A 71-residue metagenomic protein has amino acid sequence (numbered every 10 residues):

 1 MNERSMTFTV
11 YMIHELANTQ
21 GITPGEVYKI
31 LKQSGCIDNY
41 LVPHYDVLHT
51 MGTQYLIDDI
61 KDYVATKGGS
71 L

Functional and structural regions predicted by a protein language model:
M1-E26: N-terminal acidic leader/helix
A17, T23-L48: Amphipathic, hydrophobic secondary-structure cores in small proteins
T19, S34-I37, Y63, K67-S70: Generic N-terminal helix/loop capping motif
H44-L71: Long, compositionally biased
